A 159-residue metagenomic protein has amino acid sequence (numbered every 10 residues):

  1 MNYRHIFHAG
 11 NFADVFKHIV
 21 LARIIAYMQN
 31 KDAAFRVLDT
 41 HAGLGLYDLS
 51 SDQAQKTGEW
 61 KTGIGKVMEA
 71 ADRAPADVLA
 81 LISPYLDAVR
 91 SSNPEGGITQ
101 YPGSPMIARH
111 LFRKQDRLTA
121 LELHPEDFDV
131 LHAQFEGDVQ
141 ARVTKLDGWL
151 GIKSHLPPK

Functional and structural regions predicted by a protein language model:
M1-K159: Class I S-adenosyl-L-methionine-dependent methyltransferase catalytic core
